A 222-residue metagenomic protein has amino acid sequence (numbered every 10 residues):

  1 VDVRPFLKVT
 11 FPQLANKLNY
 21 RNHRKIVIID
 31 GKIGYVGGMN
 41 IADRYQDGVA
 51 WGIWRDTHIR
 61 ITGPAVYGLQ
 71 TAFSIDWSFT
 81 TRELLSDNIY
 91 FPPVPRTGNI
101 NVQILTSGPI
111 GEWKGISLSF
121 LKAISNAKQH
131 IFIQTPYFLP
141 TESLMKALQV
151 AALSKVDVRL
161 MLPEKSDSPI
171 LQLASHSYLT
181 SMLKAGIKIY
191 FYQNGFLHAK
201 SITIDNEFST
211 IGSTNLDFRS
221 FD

Functional and structural regions predicted by a protein language model:
V1-D222: Charged, low-complexity intrinsically disordered terminal segments
